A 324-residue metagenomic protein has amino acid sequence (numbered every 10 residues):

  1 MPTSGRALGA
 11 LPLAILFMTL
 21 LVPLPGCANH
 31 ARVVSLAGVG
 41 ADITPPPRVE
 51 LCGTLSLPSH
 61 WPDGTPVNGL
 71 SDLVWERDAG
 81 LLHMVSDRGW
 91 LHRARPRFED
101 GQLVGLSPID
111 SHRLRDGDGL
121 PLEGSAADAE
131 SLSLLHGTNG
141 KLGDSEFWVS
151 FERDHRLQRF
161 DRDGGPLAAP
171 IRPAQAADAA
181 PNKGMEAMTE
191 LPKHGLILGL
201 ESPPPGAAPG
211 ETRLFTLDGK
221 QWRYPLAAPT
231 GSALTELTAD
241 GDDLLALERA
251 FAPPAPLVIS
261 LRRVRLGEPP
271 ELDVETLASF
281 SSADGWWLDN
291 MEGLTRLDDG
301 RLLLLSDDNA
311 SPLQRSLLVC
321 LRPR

Functional and structural regions predicted by a protein language model:
P2-G5, G9, F17-R324: Sequence/structural signature of beta-propeller domains
